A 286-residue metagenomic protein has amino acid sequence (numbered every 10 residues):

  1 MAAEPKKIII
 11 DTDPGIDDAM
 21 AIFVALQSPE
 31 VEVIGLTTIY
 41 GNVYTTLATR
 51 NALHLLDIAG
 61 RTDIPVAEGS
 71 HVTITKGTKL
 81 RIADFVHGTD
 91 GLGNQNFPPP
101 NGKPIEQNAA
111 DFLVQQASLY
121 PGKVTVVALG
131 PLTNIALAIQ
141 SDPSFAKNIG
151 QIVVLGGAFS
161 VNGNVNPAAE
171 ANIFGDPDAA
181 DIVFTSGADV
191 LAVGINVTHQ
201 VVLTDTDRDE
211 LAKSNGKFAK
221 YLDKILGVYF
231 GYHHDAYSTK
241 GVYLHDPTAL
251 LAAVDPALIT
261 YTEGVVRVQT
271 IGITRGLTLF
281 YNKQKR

Functional and structural regions predicted by a protein language model:
A3-P5, V24-E32, F174, D178 (+2 more regions): Conformational coupling and interaction surfaces
A3-T12, I16-H54, R61, N94-Q200: Active-site histidine-anchored catalytic micro-motif
T38-G41, G69-H71, I271: Acidic/polar N-terminal loop/beta-strand segments that form early-domain functional surfaces
A52-L55, I82-F85, F145, D209-L211: Short, hinge-like loop/turn segments at secondary-structure boundaries
G60-A67: A short alpha-helix-loop-beta-strand transition element characteristic of N-terminal alpha/beta dinucleotide-binding
A67-F97: Surface-exposed loop and adjacent secondary-structure segments within mature catalytic domains
G77-K79, N164-V165, L203-D205: Short, well-ordered secondary-structure micro-motifs
